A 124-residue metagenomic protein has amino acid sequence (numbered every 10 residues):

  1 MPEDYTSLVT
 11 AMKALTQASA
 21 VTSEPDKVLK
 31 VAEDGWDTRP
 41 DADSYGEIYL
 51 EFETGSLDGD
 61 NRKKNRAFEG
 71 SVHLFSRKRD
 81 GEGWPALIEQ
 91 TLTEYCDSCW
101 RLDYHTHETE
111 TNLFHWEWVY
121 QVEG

Functional and structural regions predicted by a protein language model:
M1-A11, F52-A67, W100-G124: Short, charged interaction patches at domain edges and termini
M1-D58, D80, W84: Small/polar-rich, solvent-exposed N-terminal microdomains that initiate assembly or binding
L29, T93, T109-T111: Intrinsically disordered, low-complexity regions enriched in Ser/Pro/Gly/Gln/His and often acidic
D34, E82, S98, F114-W116: Short, low-complexity intrinsically disordered segments
D43-E89, T93, D97-D103: Short, conserved turn/kink motifs that form compact alpha/beta structural patches or helix kinks used as
